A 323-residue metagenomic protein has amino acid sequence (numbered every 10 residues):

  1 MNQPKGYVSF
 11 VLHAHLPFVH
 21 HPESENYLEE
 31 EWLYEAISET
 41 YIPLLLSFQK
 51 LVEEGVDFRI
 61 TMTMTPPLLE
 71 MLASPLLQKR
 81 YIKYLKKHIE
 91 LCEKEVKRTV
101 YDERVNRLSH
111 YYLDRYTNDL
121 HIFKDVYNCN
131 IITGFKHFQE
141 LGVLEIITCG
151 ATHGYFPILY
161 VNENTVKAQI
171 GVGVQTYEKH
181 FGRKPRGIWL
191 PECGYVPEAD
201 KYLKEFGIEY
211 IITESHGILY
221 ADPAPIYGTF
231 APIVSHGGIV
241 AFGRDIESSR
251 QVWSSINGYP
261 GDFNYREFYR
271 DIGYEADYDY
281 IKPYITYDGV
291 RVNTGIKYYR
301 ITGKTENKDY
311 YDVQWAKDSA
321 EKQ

Functional and structural regions predicted by a protein language model:
Q3-Y7, L12-L16, L72, K86-Y160 (+2 more regions): Active-site cores of enzymes that catalyze phosphoryl transfer or operate on phosphate-rich substrates
K5-L46, V52-D57: N-terminal-proximal low-complexity accessory segments that begin disordered and transition into the first
L44-R59, N128-L144, K179-F181: A structural motif corresponding to the C-terminal end of an alpha-helix and its immediate exit/capping segment
M62, W189-C193, T213-S215, G243-R244: Short His-Asn-centered micro-motif
T63-L68, G150-T152, G187-V196: Short, solvent-exposed turn/loop segments enriched in Gly/Ser/Thr/Pro and often Arg
E163-L190: CE4/NodB-like, metal-dependent polysaccharide N-deacetylase domain that modifies extracellular/periplasmic N-acetylated
G194, A199-E209, A224-I226, G238: Hydrophobic, small-residue-rich alpha-helical packing segments that form membrane-like cores
I208-A221: His/Asp/Glu-enriched short active-site or ligand-binding loop at hydrolase and phosphoryl-transfer sites
